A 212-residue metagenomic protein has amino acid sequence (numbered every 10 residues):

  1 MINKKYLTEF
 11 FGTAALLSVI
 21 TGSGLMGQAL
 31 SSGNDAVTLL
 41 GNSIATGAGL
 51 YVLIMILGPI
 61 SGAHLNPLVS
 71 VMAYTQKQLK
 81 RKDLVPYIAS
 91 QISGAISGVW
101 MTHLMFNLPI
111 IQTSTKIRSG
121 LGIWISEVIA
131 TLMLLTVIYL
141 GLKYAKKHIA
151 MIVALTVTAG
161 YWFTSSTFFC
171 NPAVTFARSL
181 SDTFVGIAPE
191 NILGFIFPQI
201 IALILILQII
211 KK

Functional and structural regions predicted by a protein language model:
M1-K212: Membrane-interface helix-loop junctions and terminal tails of multi-pass membrane proteins
